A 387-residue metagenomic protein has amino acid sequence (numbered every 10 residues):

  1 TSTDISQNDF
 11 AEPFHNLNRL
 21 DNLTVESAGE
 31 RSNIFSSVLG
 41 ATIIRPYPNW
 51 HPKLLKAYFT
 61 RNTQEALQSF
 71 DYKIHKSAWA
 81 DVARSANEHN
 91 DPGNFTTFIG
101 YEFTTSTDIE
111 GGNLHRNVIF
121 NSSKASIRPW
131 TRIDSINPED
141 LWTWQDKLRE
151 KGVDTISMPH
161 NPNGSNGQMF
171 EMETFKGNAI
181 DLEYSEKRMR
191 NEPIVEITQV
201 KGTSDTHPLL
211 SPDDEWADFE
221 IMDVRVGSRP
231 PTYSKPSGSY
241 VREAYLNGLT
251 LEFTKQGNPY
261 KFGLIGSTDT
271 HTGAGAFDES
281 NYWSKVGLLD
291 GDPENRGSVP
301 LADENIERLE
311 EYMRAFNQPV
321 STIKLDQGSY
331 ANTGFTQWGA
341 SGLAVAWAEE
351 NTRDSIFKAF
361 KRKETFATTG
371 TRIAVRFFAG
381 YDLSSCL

Functional and structural regions predicted by a protein language model:
T1-L387: Extended, charged catalytic domains and RNA/DNA-binding interfaces, predominantly in divalent-metal-using enzymes
